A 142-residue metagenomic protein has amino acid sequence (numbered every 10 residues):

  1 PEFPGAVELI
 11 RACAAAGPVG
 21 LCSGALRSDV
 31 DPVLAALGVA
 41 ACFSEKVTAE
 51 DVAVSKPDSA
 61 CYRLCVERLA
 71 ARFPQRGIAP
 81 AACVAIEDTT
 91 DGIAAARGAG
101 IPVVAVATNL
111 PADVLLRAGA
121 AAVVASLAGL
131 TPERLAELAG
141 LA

Functional and structural regions predicted by a protein language model:
P1-L21, A25-D31, S59: Short, acidic loop-to-helix structural element flanking the phosphoryl-transfer center in phosphate-processing enzymes
R27, D31-A142: Asp-based, Mg2+/Mn2+-dependent phosphohydrolase catalytic module
